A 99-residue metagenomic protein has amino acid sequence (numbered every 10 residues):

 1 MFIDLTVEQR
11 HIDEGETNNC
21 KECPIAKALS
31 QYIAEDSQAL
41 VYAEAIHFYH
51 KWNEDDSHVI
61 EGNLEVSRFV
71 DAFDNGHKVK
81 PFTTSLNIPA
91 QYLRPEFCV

Functional and structural regions predicted by a protein language model:
M1-V99: Domain-length accessory/inserted modules outside core catalytic folds
